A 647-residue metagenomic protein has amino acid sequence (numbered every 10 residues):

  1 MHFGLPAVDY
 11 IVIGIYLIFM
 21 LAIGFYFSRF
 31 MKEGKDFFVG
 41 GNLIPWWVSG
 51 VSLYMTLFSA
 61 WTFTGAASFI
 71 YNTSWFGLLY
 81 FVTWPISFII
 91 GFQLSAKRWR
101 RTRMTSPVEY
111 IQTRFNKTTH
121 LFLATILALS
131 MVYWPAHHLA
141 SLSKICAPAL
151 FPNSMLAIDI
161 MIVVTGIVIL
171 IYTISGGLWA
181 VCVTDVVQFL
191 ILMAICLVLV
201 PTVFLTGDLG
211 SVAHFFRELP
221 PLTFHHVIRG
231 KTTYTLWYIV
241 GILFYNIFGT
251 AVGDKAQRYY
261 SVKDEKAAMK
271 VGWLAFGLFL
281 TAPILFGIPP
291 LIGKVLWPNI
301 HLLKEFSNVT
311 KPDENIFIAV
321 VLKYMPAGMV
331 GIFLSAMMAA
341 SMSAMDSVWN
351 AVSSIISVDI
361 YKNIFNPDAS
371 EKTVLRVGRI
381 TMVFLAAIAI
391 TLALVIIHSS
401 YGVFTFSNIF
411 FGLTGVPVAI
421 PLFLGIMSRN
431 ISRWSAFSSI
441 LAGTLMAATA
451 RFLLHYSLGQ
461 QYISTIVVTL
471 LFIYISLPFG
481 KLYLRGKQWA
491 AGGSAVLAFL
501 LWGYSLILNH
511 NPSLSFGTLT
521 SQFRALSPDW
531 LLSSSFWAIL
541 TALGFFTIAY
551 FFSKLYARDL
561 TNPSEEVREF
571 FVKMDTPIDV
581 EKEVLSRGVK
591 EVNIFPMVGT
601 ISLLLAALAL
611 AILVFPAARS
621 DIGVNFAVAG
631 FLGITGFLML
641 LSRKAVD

Functional and structural regions predicted by a protein language model:
M1-D647: Membrane-embedded helix-loop-helix hairpins and adjacent transmembrane boundary segments in multi-pass transporters
